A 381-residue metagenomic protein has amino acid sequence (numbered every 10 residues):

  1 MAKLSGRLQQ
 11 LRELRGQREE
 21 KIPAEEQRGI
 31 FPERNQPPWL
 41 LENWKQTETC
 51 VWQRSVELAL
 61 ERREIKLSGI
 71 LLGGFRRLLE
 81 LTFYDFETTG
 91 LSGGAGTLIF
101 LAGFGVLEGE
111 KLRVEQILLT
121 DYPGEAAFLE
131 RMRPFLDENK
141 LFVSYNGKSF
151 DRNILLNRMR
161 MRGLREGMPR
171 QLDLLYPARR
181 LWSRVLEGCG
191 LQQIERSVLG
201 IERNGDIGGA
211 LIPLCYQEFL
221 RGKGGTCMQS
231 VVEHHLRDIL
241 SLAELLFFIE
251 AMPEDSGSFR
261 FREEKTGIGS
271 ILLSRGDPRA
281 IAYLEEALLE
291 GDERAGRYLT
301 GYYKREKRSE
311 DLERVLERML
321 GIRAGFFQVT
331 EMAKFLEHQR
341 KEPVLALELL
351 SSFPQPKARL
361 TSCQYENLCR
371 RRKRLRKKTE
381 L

Functional and structural regions predicted by a protein language model:
M1-L78: N-terminal accessory regions of nucleic-acid-interacting proteins
L71-E138, R297: Conserved RNase H-like, two-metal-ion catalytic cores of nucleic-acid enzymes
K111-V198: Conserved DEDDh/DEDDy metal-dependent 3′-5′ exonuclease domain
L186, L191-F259, K265: Acidic, Mg2+-coordinating catalytic module of metal-dependent nucleases/exonucleases that use a two-metal-ion mechanism
A251-D255, L284-D292, E317-A324, P354-R359: Solenoid-like repeat scaffolds
G267-I268, Y298-Y303, E331-M332, A346 (+1 more regions): Structural register within alpha-helical repeat arrays
L273, K304, E337-H338, K377: Specific register positions within alpha-helical solenoid repeats of the TPR/Sel1-like families, i.e., one
